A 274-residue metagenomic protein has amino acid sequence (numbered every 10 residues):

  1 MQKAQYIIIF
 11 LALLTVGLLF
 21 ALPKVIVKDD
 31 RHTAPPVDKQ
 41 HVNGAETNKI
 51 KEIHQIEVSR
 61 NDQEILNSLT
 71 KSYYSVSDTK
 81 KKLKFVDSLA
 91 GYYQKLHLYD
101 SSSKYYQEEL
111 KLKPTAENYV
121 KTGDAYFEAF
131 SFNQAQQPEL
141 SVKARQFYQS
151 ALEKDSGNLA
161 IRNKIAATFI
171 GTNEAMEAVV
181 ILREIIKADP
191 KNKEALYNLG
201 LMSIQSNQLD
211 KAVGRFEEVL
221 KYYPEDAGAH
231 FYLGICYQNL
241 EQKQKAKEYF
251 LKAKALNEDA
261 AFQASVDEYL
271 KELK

Functional and structural regions predicted by a protein language model:
Q2-D100: N-terminal leader/linker segments that initiate helical-solenoid repeat arrays
K3, F10-L13, G214, N239-K274: Terminal, low-structured helical/coil segments at or just beyond the last alpha-helical repeat
K80, K113-P114, S156, P190 (+2 more regions): Short coil turns that delineate tetratricopeptide repeat
F85, N118-Y119, I161, A195 (+4 more regions): TPR alpha-solenoid repeat register
S88, K121, A125, K164 (+3 more regions): Canonical tetratricopeptide repeat
